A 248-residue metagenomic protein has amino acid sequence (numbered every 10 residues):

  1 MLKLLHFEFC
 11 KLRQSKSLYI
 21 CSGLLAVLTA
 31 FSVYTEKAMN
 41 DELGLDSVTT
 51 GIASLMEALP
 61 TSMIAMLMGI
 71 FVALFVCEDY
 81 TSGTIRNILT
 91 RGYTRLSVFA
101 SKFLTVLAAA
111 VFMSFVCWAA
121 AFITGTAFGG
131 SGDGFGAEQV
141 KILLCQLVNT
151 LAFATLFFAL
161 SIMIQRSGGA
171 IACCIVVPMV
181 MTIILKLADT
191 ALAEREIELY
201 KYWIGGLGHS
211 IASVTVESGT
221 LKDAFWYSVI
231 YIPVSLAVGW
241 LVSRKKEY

Functional and structural regions predicted by a protein language model:
M1-L25: Aromatic- and glycine-rich beta-strand/loop motifs that create alpha-glucan
K11, C77, I88-T90, F157 (+1 more regions): Helix-capping/transition residues at the boundaries of transmembrane alpha-helices and the short helical linkers
Q14, S82, A100-S101, K245: Phosphate-coordinating loops and pocket residues in cytosolic domains that bind phosphorylated ligands
L18-F75, F99-G169, C174-I175, M179-K186 (+2 more regions): Secretory targeting signals
I70-L96: Transmembrane helix boundary and interhelical loop/hinge segments in multi-pass membrane proteins
T90, R95, D189-R195: Membrane interface segments of multi-pass transport proteins and intramembrane proteases
I230-Y248: Junction motif at the cytosolic side of a transmembrane helix
